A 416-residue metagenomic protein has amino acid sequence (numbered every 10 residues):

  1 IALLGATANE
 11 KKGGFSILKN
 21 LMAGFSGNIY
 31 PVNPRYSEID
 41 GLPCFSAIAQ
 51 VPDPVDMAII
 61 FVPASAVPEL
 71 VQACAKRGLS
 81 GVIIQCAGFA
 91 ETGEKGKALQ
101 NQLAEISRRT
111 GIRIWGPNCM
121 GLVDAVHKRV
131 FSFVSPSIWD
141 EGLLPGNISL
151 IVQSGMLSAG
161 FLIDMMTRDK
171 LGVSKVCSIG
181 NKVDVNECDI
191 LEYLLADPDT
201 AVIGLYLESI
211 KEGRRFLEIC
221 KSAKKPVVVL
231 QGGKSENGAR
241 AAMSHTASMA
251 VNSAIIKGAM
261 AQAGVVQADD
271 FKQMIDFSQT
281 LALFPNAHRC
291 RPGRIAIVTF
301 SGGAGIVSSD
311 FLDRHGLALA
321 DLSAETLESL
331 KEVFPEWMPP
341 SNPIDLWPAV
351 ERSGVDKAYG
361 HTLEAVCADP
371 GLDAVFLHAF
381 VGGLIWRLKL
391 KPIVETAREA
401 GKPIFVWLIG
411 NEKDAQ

Functional and structural regions predicted by a protein language model:
I1-Q416: Catalytic-core regions of core metabolic enzymes, especially those transforming organic acids/acyl-group intermediates
